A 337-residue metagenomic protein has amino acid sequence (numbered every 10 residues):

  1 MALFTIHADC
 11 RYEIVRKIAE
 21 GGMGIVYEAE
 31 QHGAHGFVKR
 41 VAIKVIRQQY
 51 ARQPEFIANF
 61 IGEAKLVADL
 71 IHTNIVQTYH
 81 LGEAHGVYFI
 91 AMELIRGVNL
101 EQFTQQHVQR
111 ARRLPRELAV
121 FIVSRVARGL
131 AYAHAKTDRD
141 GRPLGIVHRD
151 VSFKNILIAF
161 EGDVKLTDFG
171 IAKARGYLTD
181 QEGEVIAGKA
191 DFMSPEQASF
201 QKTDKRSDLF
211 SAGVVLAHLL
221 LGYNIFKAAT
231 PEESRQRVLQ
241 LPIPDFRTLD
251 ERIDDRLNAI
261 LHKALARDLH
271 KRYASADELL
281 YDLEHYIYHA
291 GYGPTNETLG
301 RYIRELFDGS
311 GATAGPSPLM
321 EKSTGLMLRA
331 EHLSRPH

Functional and structural regions predicted by a protein language model:
M1-P244: Conserved ATP-binding/catalytic core of the eukaryotic-like protein kinase fold, especially serine/threonine kinases
L157, D191-S334: C-terminal lobe helix-coil module of Hanks-type protein kinase domains
